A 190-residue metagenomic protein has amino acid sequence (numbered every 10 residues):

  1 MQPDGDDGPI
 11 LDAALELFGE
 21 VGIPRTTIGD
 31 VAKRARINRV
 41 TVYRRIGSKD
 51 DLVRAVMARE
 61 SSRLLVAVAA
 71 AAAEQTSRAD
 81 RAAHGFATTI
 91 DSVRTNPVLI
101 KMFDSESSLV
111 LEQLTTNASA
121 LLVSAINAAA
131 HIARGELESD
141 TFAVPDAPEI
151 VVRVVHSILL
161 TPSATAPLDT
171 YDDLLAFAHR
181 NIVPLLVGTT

Functional and structural regions predicted by a protein language model:
M1-V21, R25-R34, D51-R54: Basic, helix-initiating cap at the start of DNA-binding domains
I10-F18, L64, V68, T89: Short hydrophobic clusters on alpha-helical segments that form packing/core surfaces in small helical domains
A35-I46: Short hydrophobic/aromatic patch on the recognition helix
D51, A55, V68-T95, P148: Hydrophobic alpha-helical connector segments
S62-L65, V110-V152: Amphipathic alpha-helical packing segments from all-alpha helical-bundle domains
A71-Q75, F103, S107, P162-A166: Secondary-structure edge/capping motif, primarily at the C-terminal ends of alpha-helices and the immediately following
D80-D104, Q113-L121, A130: Helical hydrophobic small-molecule/effector-binding pocket
D91-T95, H131, E149-D169, N181-T190: Amphipathic C-terminal alpha-helical segment
